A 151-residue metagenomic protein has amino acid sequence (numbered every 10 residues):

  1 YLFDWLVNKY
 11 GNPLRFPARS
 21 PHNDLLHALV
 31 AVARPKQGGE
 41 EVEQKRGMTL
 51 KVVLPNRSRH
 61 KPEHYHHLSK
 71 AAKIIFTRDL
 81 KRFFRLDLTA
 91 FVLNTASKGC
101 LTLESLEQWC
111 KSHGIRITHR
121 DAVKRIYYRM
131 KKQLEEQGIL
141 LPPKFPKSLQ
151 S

Functional and structural regions predicted by a protein language model:
Y1-L68: Long, low-complexity interaction regions most often at the N-terminus
T77-K98: Positively charged, polyanion-binding regions of nucleic-acid-associated proteins
L93-H113, L134: Short, charged amphipathic recognition helices of the HTH superfamily and cognate SANT/SANTA-like modules
Q108-R125: Short, basic interhelical loop/turn and adjoining N-cap of the next helix at nucleic-acid- or acidic-partner-contacting
I126, M130: Residues in the recognition helix of alpha-helical DNA-binding motifs
L134-Q150: Short Lys/Arg-enriched helix C-cap and helix-to-coil transition segments that create basic nucleic-acid-contact patches
